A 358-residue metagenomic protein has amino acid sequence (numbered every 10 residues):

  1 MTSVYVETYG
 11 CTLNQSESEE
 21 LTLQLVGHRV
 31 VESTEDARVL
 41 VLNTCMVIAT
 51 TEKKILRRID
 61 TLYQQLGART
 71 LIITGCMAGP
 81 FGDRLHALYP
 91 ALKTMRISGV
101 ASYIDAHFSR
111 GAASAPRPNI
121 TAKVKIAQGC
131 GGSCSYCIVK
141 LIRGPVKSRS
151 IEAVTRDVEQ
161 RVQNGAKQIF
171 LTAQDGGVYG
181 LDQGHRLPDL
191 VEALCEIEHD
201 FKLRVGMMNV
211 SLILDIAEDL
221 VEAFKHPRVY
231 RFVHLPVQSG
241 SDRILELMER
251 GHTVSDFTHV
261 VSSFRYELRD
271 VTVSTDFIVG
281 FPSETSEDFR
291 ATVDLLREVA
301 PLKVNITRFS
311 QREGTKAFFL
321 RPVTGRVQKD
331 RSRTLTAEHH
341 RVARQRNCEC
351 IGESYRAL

Functional and structural regions predicted by a protein language model:
M1-Y103: Cofactor-cradling patches in redox/metallo enzymes
V4-L13, A112-Y136, T155, E159-Q163 (+1 more regions): N-terminal pre-triad scaffold of radical SAM enzymes
T50-R58, K147, I244-E249: Glycine/threonine-rich flexible loop motifs
L56-I59, I151-V154, Q183-L190, T253 (+1 more regions): Charged helix-capping and loop-helix junction motifs
L71-G75, P80, Q163-T285: Conserved SAM/AdoMet-binding glycine-rich loop
H86-A87, V162, K225, R297: Non-catalytic positions within long, well-ordered alpha-helices that form the structural scaffold/packing of enzyme
V100-P116: A charged, well-structured terminal subsegment
R231, R243-L358: A structural motif corresponding to the C-terminal lobe/cap of the Radical SAM core domain
